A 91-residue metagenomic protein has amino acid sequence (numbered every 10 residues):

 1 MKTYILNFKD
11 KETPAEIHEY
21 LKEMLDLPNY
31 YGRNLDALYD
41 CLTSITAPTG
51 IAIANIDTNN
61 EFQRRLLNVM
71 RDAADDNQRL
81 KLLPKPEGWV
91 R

Functional and structural regions predicted by a protein language model:
M1-R91: Positively charged, polar, low-complexity stretches
